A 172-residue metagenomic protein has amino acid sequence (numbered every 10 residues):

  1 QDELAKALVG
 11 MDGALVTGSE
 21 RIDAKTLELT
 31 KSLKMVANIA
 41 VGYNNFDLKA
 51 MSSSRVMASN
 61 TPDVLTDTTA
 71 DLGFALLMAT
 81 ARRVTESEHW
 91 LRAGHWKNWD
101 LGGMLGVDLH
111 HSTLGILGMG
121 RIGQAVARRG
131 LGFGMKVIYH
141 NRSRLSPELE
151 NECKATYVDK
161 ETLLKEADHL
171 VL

Functional and structural regions predicted by a protein language model:
Q1, V16-G18, A93-G102, E150-Y157: Short gly/ser/thr-rich secondary-structure transition/capping motifs
Q1-S59, K165, V171: An N-terminal-biased, well-structured beta-alpha scaffold segment characteristic of Rossmann-like dinucleotide-binding
D2, T17, R21, N60 (+5 more regions): Residues at secondary-structure transition points
D12, F74-L77, C153-T156: Short low-complexity, flexible loop/linker segments enriched in glycine and/or proline with clustered acidic
A14, V36, M51, G73 (+5 more regions): Generic structural signal for small/hydrophobic residues in well-ordered secondary structure, especially within
N45-K49, T68-L72, L149-E150, A167-D168: Short, charged, surface-exposed secondary-structure boundary motifs
P62-T113, A125-R128, Y139-R142, P147: Phosphate-binding beta-alpha-beta segment of Rossmann-like dinucleotide-binding domains, i.e., the NAD(P)
G102-L172: Rossmann-like dinucleotide/phosphate-binding beta-alpha-beta segment
